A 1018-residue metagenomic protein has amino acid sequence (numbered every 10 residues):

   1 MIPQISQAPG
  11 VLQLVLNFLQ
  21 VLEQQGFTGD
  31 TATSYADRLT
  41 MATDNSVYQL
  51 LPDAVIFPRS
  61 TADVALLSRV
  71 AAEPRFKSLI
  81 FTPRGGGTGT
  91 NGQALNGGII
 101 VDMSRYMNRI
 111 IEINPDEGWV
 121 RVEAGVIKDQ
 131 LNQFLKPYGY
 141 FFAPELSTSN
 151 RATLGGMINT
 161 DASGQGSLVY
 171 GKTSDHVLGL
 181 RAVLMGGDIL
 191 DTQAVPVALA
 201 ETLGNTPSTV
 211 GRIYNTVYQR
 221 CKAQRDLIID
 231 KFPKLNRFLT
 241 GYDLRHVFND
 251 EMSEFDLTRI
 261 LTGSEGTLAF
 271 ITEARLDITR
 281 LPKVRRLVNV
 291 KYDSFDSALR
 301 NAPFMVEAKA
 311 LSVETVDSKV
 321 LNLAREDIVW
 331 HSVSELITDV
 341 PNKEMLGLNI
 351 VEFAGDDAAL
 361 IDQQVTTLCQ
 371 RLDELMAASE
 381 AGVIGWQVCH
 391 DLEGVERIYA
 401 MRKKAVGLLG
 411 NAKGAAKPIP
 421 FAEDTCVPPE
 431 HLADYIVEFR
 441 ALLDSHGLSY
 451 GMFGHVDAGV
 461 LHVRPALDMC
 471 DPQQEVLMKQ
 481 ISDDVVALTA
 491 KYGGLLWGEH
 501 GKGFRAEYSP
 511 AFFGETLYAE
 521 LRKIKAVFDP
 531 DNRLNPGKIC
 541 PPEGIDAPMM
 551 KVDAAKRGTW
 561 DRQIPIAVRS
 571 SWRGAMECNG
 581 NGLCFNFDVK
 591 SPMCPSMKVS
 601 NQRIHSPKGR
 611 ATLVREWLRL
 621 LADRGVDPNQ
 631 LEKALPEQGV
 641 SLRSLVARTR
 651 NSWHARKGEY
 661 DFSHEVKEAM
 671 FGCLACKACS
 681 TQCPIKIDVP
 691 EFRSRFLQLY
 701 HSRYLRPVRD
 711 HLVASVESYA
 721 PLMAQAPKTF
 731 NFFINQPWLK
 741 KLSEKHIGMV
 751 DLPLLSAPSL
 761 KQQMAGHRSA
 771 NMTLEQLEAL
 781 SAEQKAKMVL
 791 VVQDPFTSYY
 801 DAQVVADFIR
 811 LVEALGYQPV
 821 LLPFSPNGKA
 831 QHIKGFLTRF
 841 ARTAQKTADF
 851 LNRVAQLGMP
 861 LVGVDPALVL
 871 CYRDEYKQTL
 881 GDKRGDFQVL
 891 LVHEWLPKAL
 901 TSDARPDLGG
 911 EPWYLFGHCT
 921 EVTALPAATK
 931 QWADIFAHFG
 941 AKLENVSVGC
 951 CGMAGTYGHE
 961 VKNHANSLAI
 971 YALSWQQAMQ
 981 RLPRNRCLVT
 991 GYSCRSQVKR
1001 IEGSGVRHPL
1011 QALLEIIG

Functional and structural regions predicted by a protein language model:
M1-A72, G86-G118, S147, Y170 (+5 more regions): N-terminal flexible segment immediately upstream of the FAD-binding catalytic core in FAD-dependent oxidoreductases
I5, L19, T28-Y35, S78-I80 (+11 more regions): Flexible, glycine/charged-enriched surface loops at secondary-structure junctions
V47-K77, F81, I99, M103-T148 (+5 more regions): N-terminal glycine-rich flavin-associated loop
M157-N159, S163-D250, E254-R325, W330 (+3 more regions): Mobile "lid/hinge" segments at catalytic clefts and subdomain interfaces of large enzymes
G179-L180, D188, V195, T206-Q219 (+2 more regions): Polar, glycine-rich mid-to-C-terminal structural blocks that act as macromolecule-binding/assembly scaffolds
A274, A308-A415, G454, V599-S600 (+3 more regions): Terminal amphipathic helices with adjacent charged low-complexity linkers/tails
D529, P536, P690-G1018: Iron-sulfur cluster-binding electron-transfer modules in prokaryotic oxidoreductases
P548-N581, F585-M723, A841-T847, G885 (+5 more regions): Ferredoxin-type iron-sulfur electron-transfer modules in oxidoreductases and energy-metabolism complexes
